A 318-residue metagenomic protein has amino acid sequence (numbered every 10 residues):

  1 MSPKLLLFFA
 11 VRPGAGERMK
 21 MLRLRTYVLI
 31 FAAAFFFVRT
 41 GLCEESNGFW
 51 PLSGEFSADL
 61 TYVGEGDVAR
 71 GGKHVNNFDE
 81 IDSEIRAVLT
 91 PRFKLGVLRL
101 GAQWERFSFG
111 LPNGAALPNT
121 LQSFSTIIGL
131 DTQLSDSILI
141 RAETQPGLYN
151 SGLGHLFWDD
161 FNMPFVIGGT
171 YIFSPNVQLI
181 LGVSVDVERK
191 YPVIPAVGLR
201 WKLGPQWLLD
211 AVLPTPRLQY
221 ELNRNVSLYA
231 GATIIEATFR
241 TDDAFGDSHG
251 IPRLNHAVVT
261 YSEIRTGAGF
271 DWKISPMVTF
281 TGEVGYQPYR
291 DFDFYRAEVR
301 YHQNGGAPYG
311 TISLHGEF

Functional and structural regions predicted by a protein language model:
E44-S137, Q145-G154, N162, V258-S262 (+1 more regions): Transmembrane beta-barrel domains of bacterial outer-membrane proteins
G54-G64, L100-R106, A142-L148, L181-V185 (+4 more regions): Transmembrane beta-barrel strands of outer-membrane/channel proteins
G66, F107-N113, P214-K273, M277-P288 (+2 more regions): Outer-membrane beta-barrel translocator/channel fold
H74-F78, P118-T120, L153-D159, S184-V193 (+1 more regions): Solvent-exposed loop/turn segments connecting transmembrane beta-strands in outer-membrane beta-barrel proteins
D79-A87, Q122-I128, T144-L148, M163-I167 (+5 more regions): Hydrophobic, lipid-facing positions within transmembrane beta-strands of outer-membrane proteins
L89-F93, T132-I138, Y171-P175, V187 (+5 more regions): Outer-membrane beta-barrel strand-turn architecture
F93-R99, D136-A142, N176-L181, Q206-L209 (+3 more regions): Repeated loop/turn-to-beta-strand initiation elements of outer-membrane beta-barrel proteins
V197-R200, Q206, F270-P276, H302-F318: Outer-membrane beta-barrel "beta-signal"
